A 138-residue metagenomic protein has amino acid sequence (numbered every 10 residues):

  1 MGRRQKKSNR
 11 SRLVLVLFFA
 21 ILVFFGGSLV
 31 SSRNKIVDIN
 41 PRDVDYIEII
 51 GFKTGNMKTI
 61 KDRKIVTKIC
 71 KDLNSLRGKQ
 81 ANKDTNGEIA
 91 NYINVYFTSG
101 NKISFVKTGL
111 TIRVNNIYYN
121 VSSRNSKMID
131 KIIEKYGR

Functional and structural regions predicted by a protein language model:
G2-R138: Function-determining sites in protein domains
